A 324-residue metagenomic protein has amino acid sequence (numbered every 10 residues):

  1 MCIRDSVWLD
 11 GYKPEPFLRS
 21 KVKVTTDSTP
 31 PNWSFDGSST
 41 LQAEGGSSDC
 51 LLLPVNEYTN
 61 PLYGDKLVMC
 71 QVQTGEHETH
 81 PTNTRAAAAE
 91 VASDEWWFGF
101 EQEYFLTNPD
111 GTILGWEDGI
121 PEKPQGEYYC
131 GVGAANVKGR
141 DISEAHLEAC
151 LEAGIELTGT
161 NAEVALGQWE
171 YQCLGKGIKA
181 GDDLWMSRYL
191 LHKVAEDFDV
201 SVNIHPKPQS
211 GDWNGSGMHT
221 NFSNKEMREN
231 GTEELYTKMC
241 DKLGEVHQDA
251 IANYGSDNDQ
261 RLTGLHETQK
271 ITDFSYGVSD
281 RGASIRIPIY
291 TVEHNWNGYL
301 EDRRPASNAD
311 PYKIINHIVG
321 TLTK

Functional and structural regions predicted by a protein language model:
R4-K324: Glycine-rich, acidic/polar active-site loops that bind/position phosphate-bearing ligands
